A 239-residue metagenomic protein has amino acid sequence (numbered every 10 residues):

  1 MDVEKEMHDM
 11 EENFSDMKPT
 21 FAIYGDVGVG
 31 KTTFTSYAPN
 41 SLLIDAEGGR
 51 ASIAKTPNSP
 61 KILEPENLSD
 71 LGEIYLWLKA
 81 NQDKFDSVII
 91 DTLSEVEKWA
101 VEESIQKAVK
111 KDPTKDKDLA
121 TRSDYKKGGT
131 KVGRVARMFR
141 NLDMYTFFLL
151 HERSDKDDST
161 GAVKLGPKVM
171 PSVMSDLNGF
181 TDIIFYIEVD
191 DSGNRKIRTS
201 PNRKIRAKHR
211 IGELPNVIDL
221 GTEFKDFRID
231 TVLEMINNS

Functional and structural regions predicted by a protein language model:
M1-K5, S15, P19, S192-S239: C-terminal regions of RecA-like/P-loop NTPase motor modules
D2-W99: Conserved P-loop
N13, T33-T35, M138-F139, M174-N178 (+1 more regions): A general structural signal for short secondary-structure junctions and capping/turn motifs
A38, P57, N141, N178-G179: Short, well-ordered coil/turn elements that cap or connect secondary structure elements
L78, A136-F139, T181: Hydrophobic, Leu/Ile/Phe/Ala-enriched alpha-helical segments that form helix-helix packing faces
T92-D176: P-loop NTPase motor core
T146-D219: Phosphate-binding/switch region of NTP-binding enzymes
